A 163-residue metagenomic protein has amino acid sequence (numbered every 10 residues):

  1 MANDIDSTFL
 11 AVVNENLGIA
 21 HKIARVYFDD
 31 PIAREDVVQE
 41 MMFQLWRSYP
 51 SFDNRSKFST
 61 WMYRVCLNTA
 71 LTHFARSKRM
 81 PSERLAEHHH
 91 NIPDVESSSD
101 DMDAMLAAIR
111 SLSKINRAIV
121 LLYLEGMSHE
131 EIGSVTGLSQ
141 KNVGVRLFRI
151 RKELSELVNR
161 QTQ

Functional and structural regions predicted by a protein language model:
M1-K22, V26, E35: A short, charge-rich alpha-helical start-of-domain segment used by transcription regulators
A11, I92-V120, E125-G137, S155: Amphipathic alpha-helical segment used for protein-protein interaction
V12, N16, A20, M41 (+2 more regions): Residue-level preference for hydrophobic side chains embedded in well-ordered alpha helices
I32, E130, K141: Residues within helix-turn-helix
D36-F43, R47, S56-N68: Structural recognition of an alpha-helix C-terminal capping motif at a helix-to-coil junction
M41, V65, I119-V120, I132-G133 (+1 more regions): Hydrophobic positions on the alpha-helical face of helix-turn-helix-like DNA-binding modules
S51-D53, R64-R84, S98: Arg/Lys-rich amphipathic alpha helix in sigma70-family domain 2
T136-R160: DNA-recognition helix of helix-turn-helix
